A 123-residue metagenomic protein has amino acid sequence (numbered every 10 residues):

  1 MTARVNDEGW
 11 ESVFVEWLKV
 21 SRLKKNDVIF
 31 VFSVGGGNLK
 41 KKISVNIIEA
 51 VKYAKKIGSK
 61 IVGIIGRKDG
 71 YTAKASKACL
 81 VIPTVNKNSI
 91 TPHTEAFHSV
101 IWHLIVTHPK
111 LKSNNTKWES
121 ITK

Functional and structural regions predicted by a protein language model:
M1-W118: Glycine-rich phosphate-binding loops that contact phosphosugars or nucleotide phosphates
S120-K123: Basic/polar N-terminal segments that are highly enriched at the extreme N-terminus, encompassing both cleavable
